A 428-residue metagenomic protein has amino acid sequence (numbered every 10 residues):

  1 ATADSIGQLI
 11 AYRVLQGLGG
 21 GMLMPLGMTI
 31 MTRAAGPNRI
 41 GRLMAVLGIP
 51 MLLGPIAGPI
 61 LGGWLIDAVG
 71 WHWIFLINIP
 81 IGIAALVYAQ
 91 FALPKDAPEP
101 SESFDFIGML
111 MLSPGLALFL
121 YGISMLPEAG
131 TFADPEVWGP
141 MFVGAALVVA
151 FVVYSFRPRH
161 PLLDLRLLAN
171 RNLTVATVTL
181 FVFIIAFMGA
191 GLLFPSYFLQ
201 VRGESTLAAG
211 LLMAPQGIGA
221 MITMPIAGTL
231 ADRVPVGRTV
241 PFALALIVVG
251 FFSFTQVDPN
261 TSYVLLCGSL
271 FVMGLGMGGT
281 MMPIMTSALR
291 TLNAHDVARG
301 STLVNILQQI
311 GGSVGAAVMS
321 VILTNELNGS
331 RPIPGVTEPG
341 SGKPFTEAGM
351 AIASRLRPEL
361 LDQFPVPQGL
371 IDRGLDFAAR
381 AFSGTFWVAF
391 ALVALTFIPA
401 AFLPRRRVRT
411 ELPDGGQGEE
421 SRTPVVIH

Functional and structural regions predicted by a protein language model:
A1-G108, L112, M125: Helix-loop-helix hairpins in multi-pass membrane proteins, especially solute transporters
Q8-L9, P25, G48, G70 (+5 more regions): Transmembrane core module of solute transporters
Q16, I81-A85, L246-F251, V393-T396: MFS 12-TM fold signature
L47, M51, I56, A190 (+2 more regions): Small-residue-rich alpha-helical segments with characteristic i,i+4
L52, I56, S113, I218-I222 (+2 more regions): Hydrophobic/small/kink-forming positions within alpha-helical transmembrane segments of polytopic membrane proteins
L61-V69, I123, F198-L199, L230-A231 (+2 more regions): Interfacial helix-cap and linker-helix signal at transmembrane-aqueous boundaries of multi-pass secondary transporters
P80-A97, G115-M125, G144-P158, F397-P404: C-terminal membrane-cytosol helix-exit motif in multi-pass small-molecule transporters
A84, Q309-P404, T410-H428: Hydrophobic transmembrane architecture of multi-pass small-molecule transporters
